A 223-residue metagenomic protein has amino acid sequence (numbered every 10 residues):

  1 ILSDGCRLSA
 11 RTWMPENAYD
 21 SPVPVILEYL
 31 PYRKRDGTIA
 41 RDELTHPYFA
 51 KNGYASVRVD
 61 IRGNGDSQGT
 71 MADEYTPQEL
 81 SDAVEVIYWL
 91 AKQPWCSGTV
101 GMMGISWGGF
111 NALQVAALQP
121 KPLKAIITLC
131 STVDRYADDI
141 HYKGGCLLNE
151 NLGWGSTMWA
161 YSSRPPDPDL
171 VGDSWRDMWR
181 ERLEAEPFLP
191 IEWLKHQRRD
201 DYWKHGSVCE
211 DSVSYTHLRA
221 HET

Functional and structural regions predicted by a protein language model:
I1-A18: N-terminal cap/lid segment of alpha/beta-hydrolase-fold proteins
R11, S21-V23, D36-D42, I61 (+5 more regions): Short, solvent-exposed loop/turn and secondary-structure capping segments
E16-S21, K92-P94, V208-Y215: Surface-exposed acidic, glycine-flexible loop patches that form ligand/cofactor-binding and adhesion interfaces
P22-A91: Cap/lid segment of the alpha/beta-hydrolase catalytic domain
E43, K51, A117-S212: Accessory cap/linker subdomain of secreted extracellular hydrolases
W95-S106: Alpha/beta-hydrolase fold nucleophile elbow
I105-Q114: Glycine-rich nucleophile elbow surrounding the catalytic serine of serine-hydrolase chemistry
T216-T223: Conserved small/polar residues in nucleotide/adenosyl-binding loops
